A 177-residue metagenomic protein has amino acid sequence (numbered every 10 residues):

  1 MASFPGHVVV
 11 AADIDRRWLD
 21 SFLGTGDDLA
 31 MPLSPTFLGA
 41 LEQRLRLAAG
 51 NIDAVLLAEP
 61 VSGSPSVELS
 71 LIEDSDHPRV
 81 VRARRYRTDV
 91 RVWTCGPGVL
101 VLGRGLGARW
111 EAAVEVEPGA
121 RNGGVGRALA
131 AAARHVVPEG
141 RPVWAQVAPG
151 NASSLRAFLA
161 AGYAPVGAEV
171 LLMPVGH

Functional and structural regions predicted by a protein language model:
M1-R79: Acyl-donor-binding surface of acyltransferase catalytic domains
A2, R85-L100: Conserved beta-hairpin
V8, A108, V137-P149, E169: Conserved GNAT acetyl-CoA-binding A-motif
R16-L19, P118, L172: Short, surface-exposed beta-strand-loop junctions and turns on beta-sheet-rich folds
A49-A58, A164-H177: Conserved catalytic-core motifs of GNAT/GCN5-like acyltransferases
G96-W110, V114-E117: A conserved beta-strand-loop-helix scaffold within acyl/acetyltransferase catalytic domains
A112, V116, N122-V136, S154-A160: Conserved acetyl-CoA-binding loop-helix of GNAT-fold acetyltransferases
A145-L155, L159, A164, L171-G176: Conserved beta-strand-loop-alpha-helix junction that forms the acyl-donor binding cleft
